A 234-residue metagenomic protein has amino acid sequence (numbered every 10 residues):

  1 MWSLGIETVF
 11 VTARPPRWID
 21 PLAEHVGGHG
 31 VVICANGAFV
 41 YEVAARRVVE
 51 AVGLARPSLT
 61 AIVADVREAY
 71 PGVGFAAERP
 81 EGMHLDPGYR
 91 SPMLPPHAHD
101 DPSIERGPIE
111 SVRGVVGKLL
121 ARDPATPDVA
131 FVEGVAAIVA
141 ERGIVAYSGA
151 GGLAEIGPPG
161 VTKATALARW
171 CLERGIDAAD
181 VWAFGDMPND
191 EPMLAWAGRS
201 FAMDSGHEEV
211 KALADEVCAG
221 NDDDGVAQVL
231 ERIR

Functional and structural regions predicted by a protein language model:
M1, T12, N36, L119 (+3 more regions): Residue-level signal for inorganic ion chemistry
W2-P92: Active-site phosphate-binding/coordination module
T12, L167, D177-A214, A219-N221: Acidic, Mg2+-coordinating phosphoryl-transfer loop and its flanking beta/alpha structural elements, shared across
I19-A23, F131, V135, L194 (+2 more regions): Hydrophobic packing residues within well-ordered alpha-helices of enzyme cores
V26-G28, A35-N36, A44, V139-R142 (+2 more regions): Short, structured coil segments at secondary-structure junctions
E42-A44, K211-V217, A227-E231: Short, charged, surface-exposed secondary-structure boundary motifs
A69-F184, P188-W196: Conserved acidic, metal-coordinating active-site core of Asp-based, Mg2+-dependent phosphoryl-transfer enzymes
